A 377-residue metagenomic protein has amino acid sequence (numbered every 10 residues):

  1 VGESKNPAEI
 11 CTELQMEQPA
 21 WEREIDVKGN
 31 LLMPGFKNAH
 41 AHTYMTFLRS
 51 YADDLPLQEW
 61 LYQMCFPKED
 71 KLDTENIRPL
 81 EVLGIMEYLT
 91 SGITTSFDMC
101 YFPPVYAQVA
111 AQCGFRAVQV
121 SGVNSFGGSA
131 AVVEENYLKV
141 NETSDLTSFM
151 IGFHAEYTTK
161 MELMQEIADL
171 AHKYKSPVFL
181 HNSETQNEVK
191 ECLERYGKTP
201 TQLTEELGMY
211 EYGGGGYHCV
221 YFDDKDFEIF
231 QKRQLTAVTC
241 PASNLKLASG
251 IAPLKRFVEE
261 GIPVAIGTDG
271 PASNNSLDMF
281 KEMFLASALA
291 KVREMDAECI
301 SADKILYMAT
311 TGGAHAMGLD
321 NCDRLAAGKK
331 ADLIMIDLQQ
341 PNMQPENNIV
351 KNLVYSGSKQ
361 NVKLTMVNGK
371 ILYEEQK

Functional and structural regions predicted by a protein language model:
V1-M33: Histidine-rich, glycine-flanked metal-binding segment
P34-T46, P177-Q186: Histidine-centered catalytic micro-motifs
F47-P79, C113-S121, Q186-E211, R233-T236 (+1 more regions): Active-site gating loops and adjacent loop-to-helix segments of metal-dependent hydrolytic enzymes
R49-G114, E134-T143: Alpha-helical scaffold segments that flank or form the walls of functional sites
Y51, A130, Q186-K198, D226-F230 (+3 more regions): Histidine/acidic-residue-rich catalytic or RNA/ligand-binding cores of hydrolases and nuclease-related proteins
V105-V220: Metal-coordinating catalytic core of metallo-dependent amide/deamination hydrolases
E206-G213, K255-Q340, V354-K359: His/Asp/Glu-enriched, well-ordered alpha-helical/loop segment that forms or immediately abuts the divalent-metal
K330-K377: C-terminal cap of metal-dependent C-N hydrolases
